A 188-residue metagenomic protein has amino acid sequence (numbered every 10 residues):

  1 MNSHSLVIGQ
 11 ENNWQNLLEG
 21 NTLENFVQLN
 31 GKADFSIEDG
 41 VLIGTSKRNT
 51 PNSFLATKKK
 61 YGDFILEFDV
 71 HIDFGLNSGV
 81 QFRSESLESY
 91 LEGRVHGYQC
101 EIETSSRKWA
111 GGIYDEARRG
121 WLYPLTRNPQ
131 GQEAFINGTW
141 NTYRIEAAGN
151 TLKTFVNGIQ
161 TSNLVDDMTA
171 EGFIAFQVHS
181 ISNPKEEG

Functional and structural regions predicted by a protein language model:
M1-S5: Hydrophobic h-region of N-terminal signal peptides that target proteins for export in Gram-negative bacteria
L6-G188: Carbohydrate-interacting regions of secretory-pathway proteins
